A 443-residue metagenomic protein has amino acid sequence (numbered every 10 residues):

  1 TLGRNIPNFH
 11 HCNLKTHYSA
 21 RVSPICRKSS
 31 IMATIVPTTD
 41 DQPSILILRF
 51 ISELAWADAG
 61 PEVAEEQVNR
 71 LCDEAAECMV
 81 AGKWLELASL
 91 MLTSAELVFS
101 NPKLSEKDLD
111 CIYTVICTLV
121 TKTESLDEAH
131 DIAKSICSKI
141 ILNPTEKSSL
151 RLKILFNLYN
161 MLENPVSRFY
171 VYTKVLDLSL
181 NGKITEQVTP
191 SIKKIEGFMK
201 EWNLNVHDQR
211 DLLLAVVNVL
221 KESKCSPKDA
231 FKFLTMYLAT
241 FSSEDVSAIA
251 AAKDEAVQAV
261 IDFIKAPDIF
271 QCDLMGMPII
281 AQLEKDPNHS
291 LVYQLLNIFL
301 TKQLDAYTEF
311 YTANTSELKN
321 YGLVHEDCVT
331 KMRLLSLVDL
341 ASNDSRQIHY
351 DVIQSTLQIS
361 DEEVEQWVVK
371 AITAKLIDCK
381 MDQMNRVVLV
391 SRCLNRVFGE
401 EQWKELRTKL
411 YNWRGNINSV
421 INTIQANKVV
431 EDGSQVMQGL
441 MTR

Functional and structural regions predicted by a protein language model:
I6, V22-I25, I31: Short hydrophobic transmembrane-like helices used for membrane targeting/insertion
H17, S23-P24, V217: General helical secondary-structure elements
R27-R443: Charged, E/D/K/R/S-rich low-complexity terminal regions of large eukaryotic assembly subunits
